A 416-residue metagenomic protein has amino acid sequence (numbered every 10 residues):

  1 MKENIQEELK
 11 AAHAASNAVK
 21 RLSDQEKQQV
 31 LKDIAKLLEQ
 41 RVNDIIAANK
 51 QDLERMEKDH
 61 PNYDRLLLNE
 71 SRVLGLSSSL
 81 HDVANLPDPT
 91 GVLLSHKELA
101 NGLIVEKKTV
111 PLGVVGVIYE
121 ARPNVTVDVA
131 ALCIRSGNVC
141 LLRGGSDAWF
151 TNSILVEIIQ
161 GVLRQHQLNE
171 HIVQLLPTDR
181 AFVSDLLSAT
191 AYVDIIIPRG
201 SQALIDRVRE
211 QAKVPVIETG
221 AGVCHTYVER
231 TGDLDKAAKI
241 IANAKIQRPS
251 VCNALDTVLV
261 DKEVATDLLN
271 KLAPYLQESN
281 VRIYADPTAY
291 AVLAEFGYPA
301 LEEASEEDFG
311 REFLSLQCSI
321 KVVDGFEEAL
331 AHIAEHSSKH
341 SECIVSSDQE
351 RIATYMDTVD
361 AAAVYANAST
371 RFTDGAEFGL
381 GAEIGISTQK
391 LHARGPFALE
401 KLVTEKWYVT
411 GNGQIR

Functional and structural regions predicted by a protein language model:
M1-V105: N-terminal Rossmann-like NAD(P)+-binding subdomain of aldehyde/semialdehyde dehydrogenases
A15-L22, L37-D44, A48, D52 (+15 more regions): Change "in soluble alpha/beta enzymes" to "in soluble alpha/beta proteins
K20-R21, R230, V322, V345: A structural signal for short, well-ordered beta-strand elements
D24-Q28, Q167-V173, R248-A254, R282-T288 (+2 more regions): Flexible, glycine/charged-enriched surface loops at secondary-structure junctions
N85, L94-T231, D235: Rossmann-like NAD(P) dinucleotide-binding subdomain of oxidoreductase/dehydrogenase enzymes
A121-N124, D128-S136, I158, Q165 (+2 more regions): ALDH superfamily catalytic-core signature
A304-R416: Conserved C-terminal structural/oligomerization subdomain of aldehyde/semialdehyde dehydrogenase
